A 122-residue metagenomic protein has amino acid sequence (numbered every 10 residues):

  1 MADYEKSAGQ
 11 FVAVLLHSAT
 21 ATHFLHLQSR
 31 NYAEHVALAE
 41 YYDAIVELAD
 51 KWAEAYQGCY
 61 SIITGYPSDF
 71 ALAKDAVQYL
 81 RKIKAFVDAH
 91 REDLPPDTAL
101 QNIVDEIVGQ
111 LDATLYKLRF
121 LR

Functional and structural regions predicted by a protein language model:
A2-V12, S18, A73-A76: Disorder-to-helix initiation segments
Y4, F11, E34, P96-L100: Residue-level recognition of alpha-helical structural elements
Q10, V14, A37-E40, A44 (+1 more regions): Alpha-helical initiation/capping and key positions within long helical/coiled-coil segments
A13-L27, E47-D50, E54, Q78-A89 (+2 more regions): Generic structural signal for well-ordered, non-membrane alpha-helices
H17-A39, P96: Helix-loop segments that flank and shape redox-cofactor active sites
F24, Q28-N31, G58, G65 (+1 more regions): Heptad-repeat coiled-coil alpha-helices
V36-I63: Conserved alpha-helical segments that form or flank metal/cofactor-binding pockets of metalloenzymes
P67-R119: Acidic/histidine-rich alpha-helical segments that form the ligand environment of transition-metal centers
